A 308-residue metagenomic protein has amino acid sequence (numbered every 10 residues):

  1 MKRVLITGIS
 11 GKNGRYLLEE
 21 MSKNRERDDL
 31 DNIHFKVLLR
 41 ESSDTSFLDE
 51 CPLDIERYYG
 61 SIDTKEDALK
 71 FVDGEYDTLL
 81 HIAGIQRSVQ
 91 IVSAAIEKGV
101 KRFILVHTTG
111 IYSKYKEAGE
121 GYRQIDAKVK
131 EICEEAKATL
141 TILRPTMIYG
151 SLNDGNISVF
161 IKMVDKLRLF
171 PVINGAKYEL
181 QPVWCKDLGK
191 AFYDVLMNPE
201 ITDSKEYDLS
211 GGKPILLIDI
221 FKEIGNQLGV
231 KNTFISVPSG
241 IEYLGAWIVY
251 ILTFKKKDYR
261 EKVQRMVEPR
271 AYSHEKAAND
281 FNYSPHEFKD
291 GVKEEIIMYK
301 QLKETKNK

Functional and structural regions predicted by a protein language model:
R3-R27: N-terminal Rossmann NAD(P)H-binding glycine-rich loop of SDR-like oxidoreductase domains
T7, L38, I82, F103-T109 (+1 more regions): SDR active-site strand-loop-helix element
L38-S43, S61-I62: N-terminal Rossmann-fold cofactor-binding loop
E56-Y76: Conserved Rossmann-fold cofactor-binding substructure of NAD(P)-dependent oxidoreductases
T78, V89-T141: Conserved Rossmann-fold NAD(P)-dependent oxidoreductase catalytic core, especially the SDR/UDP-sugar
T146-N153, N174-C185, G211-K213: Glycine-rich "substrate-gating" loop/helix at the edge of Rossmann-like oxidoreductase active sites
K162-V183, A191-V195, T202-D203, D208: A conserved pocket-lining segment of Rossmann-fold NAD(P)-dependent short-chain dehydrogenase/reductase
N198-D258, H274, D280-K308: Mid/C-terminal beta-alpha module of Rossmann-like enzyme folds, strongest in SDR-family dehydrogenases/epimerases
